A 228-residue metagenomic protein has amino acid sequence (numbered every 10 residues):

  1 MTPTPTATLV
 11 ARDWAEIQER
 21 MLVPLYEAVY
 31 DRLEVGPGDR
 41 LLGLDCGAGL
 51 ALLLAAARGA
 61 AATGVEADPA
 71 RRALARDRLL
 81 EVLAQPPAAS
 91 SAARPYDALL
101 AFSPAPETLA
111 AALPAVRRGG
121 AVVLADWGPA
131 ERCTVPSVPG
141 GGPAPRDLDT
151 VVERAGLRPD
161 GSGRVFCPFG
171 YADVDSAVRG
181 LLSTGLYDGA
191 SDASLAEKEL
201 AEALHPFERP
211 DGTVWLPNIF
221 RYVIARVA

Functional and structural regions predicted by a protein language model:
M1-D39, L50, R71-L74: Conserved class I S-adenosyl-L-methionine
L33-V35, A56, L109, V116-R117 (+1 more regions): A generic alpha-to-beta junction signature in SAM-dependent methyltransferases
R40-S91: Class I SAM-dependent methyltransferase SAM/SAH-binding core
A48-L50, V151-A228: Conserved Class I S-adenosyl-L-methionine
G64, A101, L124: Conserved SAM-binding loop
Y96-A110, G128: A short SAM/SAH-binding and catalytic strip from SAM-dependent methyltransferases
A111-A172, D188-D192: Conserved catalytic/acceptor-binding region of the Class I
